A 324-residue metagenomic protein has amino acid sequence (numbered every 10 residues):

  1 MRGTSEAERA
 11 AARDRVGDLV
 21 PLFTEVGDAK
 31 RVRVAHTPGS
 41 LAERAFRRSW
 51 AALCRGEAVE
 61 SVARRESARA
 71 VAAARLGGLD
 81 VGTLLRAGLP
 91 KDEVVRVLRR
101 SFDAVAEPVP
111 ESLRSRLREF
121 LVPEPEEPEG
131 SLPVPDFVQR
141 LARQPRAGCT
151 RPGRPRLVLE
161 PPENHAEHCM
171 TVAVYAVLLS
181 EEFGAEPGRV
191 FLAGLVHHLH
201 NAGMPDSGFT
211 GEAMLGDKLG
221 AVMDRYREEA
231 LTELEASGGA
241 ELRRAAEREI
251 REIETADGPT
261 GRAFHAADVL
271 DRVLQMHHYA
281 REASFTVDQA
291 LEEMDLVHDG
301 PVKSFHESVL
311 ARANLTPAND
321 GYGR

Functional and structural regions predicted by a protein language model:
R2-V34, P38-A45, R143-R146: Conserved N-terminal diphosphate/IPP-binding helix and adjacent helical/loop segment of trans-prenyltransferase domains
E8, A104-R140, F191, A236-E293 (+1 more regions): Histidine/acidic-rich helix-loop-helix segments that form or flank divalent-metal centers in metalloenzyme catalytic
V34-R64, V158-V190: Alpha-helical phosphate/pyrophosphate-handling elements in metalloenzyme active cores
G39-S40, K91-F102, N164, T210-A236 (+2 more regions): Divalent-cation-assisted or electrostatically stabilized phosphate/pyrophosphate-binding catalytic cores
C54-E124, H197: Acidic catalytic motifs of isoprenoid enzymes
V59-G77, G184-L199, D257-A266: Alpha-helical scaffolds flanking conserved acidic
F137-V158, P162-A173: A short mid-domain helix/strand-loop element embedded in enzyme catalytic domains that forms or borders the active-site
C169, A173-A176, H198, R227-A256: Histidine- and acidic-residue-rich, metal-dependent catalytic cores
